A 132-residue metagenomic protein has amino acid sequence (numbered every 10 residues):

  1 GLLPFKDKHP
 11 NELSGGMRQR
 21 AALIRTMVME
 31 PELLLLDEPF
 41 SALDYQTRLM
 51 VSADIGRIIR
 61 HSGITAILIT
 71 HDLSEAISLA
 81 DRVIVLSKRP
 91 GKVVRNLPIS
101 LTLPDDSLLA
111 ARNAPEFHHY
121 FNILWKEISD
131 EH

Functional and structural regions predicted by a protein language model:
G1-F5, R57: Conserved ABC ATPase "signature" region
K8-N11, M29: Conserved signature/switch motifs of ABC ATPase nucleotide-binding domains
L23: Hydrophobic anchor residue at the start of the ABC signature
L34-D37: Catalytic Walker B motif of ABC-type/P-loop ATPase nucleotide-binding domains
R48-S62: Helical segment within the ABC ATPase nucleotide-binding domain
G63-I69: Conserved H-loop
K88-H119: Conserved beta-strand-loop-alpha-helix hinge in the C-terminal portion of ABC ATPase nucleotide-binding domains
